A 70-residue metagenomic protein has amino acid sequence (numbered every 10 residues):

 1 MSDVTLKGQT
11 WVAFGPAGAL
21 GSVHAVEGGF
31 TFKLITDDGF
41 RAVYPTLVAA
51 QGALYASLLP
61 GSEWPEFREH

Functional and structural regions predicted by a protein language model:
M1-T5, V23: Short, exposed beta-strand/loop patches in secreted or surface proteins that constitute
S2-D3, T36-H70: Mixed-charge, Lys/Arg-enriched low-complexity segments
L6-V12: Short, hydrophobic/aromatic-rich segments at coil-to-beta transitions
W11, V23, L47-V48: N-terminal cationic amphipathic segment used for targeting or macromolecule association
W11, V26-T31, S57-P60, F67: Aromatic-residue detector
F14-F40: Short aromatic-glycine-(Arg/Gly/Cys) micro-motifs in beta-strand/loop hairpins
